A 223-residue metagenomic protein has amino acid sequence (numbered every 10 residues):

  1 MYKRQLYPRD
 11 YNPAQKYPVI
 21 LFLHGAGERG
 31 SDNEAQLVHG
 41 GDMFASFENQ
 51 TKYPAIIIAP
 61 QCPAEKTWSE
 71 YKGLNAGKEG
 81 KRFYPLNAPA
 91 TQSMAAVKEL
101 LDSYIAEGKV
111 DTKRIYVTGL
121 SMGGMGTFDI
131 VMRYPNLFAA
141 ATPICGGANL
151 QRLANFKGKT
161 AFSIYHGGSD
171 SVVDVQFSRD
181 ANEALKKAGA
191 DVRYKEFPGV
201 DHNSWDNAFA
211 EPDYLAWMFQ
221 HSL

Functional and structural regions predicted by a protein language model:
M1-Y2: Short, small-residue-biased leader/transition segments that mark boundaries at the very start of proteins
D10-Q15, S69-L120: Gly/Ser-rich "nucleophile elbow"/oxyanion-hole loop immediately N-terminal to the catalytic nucleophile in hydrolases
Q15-G27: Short beta-strand element of the alpha/beta-hydrolase
E28-M94: Active-site machinery of serine-nucleophile hydrolases
V38-E48, C145-N155, Q176, D180: Alpha-helical scaffolding within the catalytic cores of extracellular/periplasmic polymer-degrading hydrolases
Y53, F156-F162: Short, proline-enriched alpha-helix->beta-strand connector loops that line the catalytic pocket of alpha/beta-hydrolase
D102-F156: Primarily recognizes the serine-hydrolase "nucleophile elbow" in alpha/beta-hydrolase and SGNH/GDSL folds
I144, R152, A161-L223: C-terminal catalytic histidine-bearing segment of alpha/beta-hydrolase fold enzymes
